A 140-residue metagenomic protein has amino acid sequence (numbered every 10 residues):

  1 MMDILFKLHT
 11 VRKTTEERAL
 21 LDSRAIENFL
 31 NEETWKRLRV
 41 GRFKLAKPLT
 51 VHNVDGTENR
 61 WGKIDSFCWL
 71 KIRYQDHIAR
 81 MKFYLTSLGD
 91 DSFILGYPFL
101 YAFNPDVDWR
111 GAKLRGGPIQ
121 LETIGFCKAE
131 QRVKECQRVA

Functional and structural regions predicted by a protein language model:
M1-T15: A short acidic-Thr-Gly-centered motif at the start of a beta-strand
E16, S23-A140: Aspartic protease core domain of the pepsin/retropepsin superfamily
